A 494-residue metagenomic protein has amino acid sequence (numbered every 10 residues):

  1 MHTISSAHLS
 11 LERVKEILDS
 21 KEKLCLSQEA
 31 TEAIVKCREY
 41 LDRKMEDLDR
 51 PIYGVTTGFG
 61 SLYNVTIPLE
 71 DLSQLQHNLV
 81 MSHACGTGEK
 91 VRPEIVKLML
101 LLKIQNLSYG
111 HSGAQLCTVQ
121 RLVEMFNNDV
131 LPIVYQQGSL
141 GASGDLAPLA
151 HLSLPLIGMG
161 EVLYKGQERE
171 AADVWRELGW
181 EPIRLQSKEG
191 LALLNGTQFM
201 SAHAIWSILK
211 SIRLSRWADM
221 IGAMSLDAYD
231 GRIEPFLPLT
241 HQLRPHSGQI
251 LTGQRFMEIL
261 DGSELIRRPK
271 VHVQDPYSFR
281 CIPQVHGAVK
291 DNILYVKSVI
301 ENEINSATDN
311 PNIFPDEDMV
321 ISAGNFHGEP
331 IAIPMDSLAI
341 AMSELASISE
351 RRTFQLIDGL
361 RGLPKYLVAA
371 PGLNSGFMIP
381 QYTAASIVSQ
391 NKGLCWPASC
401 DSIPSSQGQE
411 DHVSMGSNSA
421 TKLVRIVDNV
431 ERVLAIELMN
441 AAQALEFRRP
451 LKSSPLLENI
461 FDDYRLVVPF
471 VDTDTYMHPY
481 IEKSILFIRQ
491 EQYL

Functional and structural regions predicted by a protein language model:
H2-D49, Q76-P132, L226, H241: Glycine-rich, flexible loop motifs
H2-E22, L26-A33, C37-Y40, M45 (+2 more regions): C-terminal auxiliary extensions adjacent to catalytic cores
D49-G54, Q492: An N-terminal domain-start capping segment
Y53-I67, D71-L75, S82-L107, Y135-I157 (+2 more regions): FAD-binding core of FAD-dependent oxidoreductases, characterized by glycine-rich FAD pyrophosphate-binding loops
D71-Q74, T118, S211-R213: Short, low-complexity, polar/charged sequence segments that are solvent-exposed and flexible
K90, L101, Y109-N127, L131 (+3 more regions): Well-ordered mid-protein domain cores that form the structural environment of catalytic cofactors
P132-Y135, D401: Immediate flanking context of iron-sulfur cluster ligation sites
V134-S139, D316, V320: Cysteine-centered functional microenvironments
